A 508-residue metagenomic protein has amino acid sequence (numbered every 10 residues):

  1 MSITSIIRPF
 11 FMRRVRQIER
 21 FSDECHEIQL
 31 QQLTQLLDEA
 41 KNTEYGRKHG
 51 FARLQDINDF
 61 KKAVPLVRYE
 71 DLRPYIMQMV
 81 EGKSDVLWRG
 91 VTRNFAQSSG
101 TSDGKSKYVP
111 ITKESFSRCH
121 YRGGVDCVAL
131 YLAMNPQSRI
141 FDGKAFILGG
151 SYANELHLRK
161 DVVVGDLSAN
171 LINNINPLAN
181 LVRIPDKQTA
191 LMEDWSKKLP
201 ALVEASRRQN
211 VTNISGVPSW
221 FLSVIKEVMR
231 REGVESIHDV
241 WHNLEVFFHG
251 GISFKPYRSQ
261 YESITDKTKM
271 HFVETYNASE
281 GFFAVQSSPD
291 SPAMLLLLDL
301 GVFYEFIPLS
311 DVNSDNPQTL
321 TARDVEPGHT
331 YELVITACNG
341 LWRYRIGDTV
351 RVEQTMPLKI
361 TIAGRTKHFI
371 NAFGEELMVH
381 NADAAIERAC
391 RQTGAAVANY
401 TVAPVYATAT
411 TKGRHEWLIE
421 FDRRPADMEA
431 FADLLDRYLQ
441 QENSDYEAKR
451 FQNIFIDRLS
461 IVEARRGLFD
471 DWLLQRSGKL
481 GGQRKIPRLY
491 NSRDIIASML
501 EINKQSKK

Functional and structural regions predicted by a protein language model:
M1-A52, F60-V67, Y75-G82, S168-K508: Active-site glycine/GP-rich loop and adjacent strand/helix microenvironment that borders small-molecule binding pockets
E27, Q31-F95, K107-I111, R118 (+2 more regions): Active-site diphosphate/adenylate-binding microenvironment
R68, G100, C127, P289-D290: Short alpha-helix boundary/capping motifs
F95-S102: Conserved helicase ATPase motor motifs in RecA-like P-loop NTPase domains
G104-V109, F369-A372: Short small-residue beta-strand/loop micro-motif enriched in glycine and branched aliphatics
Y108-P110, E114-H120, F247-F248, H271 (+1 more regions): Long, hydrophobic, well-ordered secondary-structure blocks that form the structural core and pocket-lining surfaces
G123: DNA major-groove recognition helices of helix-turn-helix
L130-A179: Conserved AMP-binding loop of ANL adenylate-forming enzymes
